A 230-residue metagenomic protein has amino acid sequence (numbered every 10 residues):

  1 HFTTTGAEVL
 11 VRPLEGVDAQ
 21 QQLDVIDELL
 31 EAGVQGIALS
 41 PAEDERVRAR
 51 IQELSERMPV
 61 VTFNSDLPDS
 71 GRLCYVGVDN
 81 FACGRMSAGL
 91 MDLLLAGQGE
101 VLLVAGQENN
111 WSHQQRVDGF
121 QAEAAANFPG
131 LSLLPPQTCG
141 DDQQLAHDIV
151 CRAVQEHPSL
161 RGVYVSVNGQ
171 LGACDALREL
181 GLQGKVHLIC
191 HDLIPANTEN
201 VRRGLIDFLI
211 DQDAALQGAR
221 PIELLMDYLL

Functional and structural regions predicted by a protein language model:
H1-T4, C83-S87, W111-L131, L145 (+3 more regions): Short, solvent-exposed amphipathic alpha-helices that sit in or adjacent to ligand/effector-binding or catalytic
F2-A19, V101-L103, A124-Q144: Short beta-strand elements in bilobed, periplasmic/extracellular small-molecule ligand-binding domains
E15, L67-L90, V104-Q107, R203-A215: Short beta-strand elements at the ligand-binding edges of bilobed clamshell
Q35-Q52, F120, P135-A196: Hydrophobic alpha-helical
D44-A82, I194-R202: Flexible loop/hinge segments that line or gate small-molecule binding clefts
V76-V101, A146-H147, N197, D213-L229: Hydrophobic alpha-helical segments within soluble ligand-binding/sensing domains
S87-N127, P135, L225: An alpha-beta-alpha
L180-K185, I189-L230: Flexible loop/turn connectors
